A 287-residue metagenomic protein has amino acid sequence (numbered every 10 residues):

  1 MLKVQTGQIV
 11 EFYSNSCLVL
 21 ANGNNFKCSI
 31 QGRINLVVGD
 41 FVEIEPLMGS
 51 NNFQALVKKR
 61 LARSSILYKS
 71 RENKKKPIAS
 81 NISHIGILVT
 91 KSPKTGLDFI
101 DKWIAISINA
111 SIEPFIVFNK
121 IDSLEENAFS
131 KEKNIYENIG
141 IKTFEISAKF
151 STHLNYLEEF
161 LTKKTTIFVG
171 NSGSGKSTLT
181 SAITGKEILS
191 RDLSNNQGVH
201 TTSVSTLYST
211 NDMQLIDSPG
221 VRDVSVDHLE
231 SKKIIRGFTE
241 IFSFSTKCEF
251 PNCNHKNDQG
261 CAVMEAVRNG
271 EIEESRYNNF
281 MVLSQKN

Functional and structural regions predicted by a protein language model:
L2-Y13: Structural detector for short beta-strands of small beta-barrel domains
K3, V38-V42, P46-Q54, K59-I85 (+4 more regions): Helix-rich effector regions associated with P-loop NTPase G domains
S14-V19: Short aromatic-glycine-enriched beta-strand elements
G23-V38: Beta-strand/loop nucleic-acid-binding surfaces
T90-I139: Phosphate-binding glycine-rich loops and their immediate beta-loop-alpha structural context
T95, L124, T152, I183 (+1 more regions): Catalytic P-loop NTPase motifs of RecA-like helicase/translocase cores
S123-S174: Canonical P-loop GTPase G-domain recognition
